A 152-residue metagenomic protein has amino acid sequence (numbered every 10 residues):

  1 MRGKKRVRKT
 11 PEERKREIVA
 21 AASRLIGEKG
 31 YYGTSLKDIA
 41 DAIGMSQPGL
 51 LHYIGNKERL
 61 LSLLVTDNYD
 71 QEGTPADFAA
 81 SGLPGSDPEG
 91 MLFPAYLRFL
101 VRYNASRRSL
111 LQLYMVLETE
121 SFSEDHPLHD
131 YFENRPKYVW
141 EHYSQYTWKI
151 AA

Functional and structural regions predicted by a protein language model:
M1-E13: N-terminal intrinsically disordered/low-complexity leader segments
P11, V19, V65, H129-W140: Amphipathic, non-transmembrane alpha-helical scaffold segments
E17, A21-L63: Helix-turn-helix
L25, Q71, Y103, H142 (+1 more regions): Short alpha-helical functional segments enriched in proximate histidine and acidic residues
L63, A76-L111, Y143: Hydrophobic alpha-helical connector segments
T66-G73: Short, basic, alpha-helical segments at the C-terminal edge of helix-turn-helix-like DNA-binding modules
G85, E124-H126, P136-A152: Hydrophobic alpha-helical bundle segments that form small-molecule/ligand-binding pockets
S106-P127: Amphipathic alpha-helical segments used for helix-helix packing
